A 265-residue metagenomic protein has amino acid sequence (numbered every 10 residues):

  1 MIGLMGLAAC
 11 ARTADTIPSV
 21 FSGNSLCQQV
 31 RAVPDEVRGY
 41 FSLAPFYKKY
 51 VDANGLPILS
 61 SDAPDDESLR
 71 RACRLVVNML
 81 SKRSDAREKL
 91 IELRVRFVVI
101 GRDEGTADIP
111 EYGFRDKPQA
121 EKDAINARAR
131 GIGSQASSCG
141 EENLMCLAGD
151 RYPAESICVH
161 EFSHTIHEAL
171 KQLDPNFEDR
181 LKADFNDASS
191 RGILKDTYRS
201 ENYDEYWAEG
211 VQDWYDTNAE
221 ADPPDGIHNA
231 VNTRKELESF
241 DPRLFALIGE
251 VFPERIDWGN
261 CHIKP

Functional and structural regions predicted by a protein language model:
M1-G3: Sec-dependent signal peptide recognition, specifically the positively charged N-region followed immediately by
S25-Q28, D35-R38, S42-F46, A53-L56 (+3 more regions): Acidic/His-rich structured neighborhood in mature extracellular/periplasmic domains
P34, S42-F46, L59, R115-A148 (+1 more regions): Metalloprotease/metallohydrolase-associated module, dominated by Zn2+-dependent proteases
